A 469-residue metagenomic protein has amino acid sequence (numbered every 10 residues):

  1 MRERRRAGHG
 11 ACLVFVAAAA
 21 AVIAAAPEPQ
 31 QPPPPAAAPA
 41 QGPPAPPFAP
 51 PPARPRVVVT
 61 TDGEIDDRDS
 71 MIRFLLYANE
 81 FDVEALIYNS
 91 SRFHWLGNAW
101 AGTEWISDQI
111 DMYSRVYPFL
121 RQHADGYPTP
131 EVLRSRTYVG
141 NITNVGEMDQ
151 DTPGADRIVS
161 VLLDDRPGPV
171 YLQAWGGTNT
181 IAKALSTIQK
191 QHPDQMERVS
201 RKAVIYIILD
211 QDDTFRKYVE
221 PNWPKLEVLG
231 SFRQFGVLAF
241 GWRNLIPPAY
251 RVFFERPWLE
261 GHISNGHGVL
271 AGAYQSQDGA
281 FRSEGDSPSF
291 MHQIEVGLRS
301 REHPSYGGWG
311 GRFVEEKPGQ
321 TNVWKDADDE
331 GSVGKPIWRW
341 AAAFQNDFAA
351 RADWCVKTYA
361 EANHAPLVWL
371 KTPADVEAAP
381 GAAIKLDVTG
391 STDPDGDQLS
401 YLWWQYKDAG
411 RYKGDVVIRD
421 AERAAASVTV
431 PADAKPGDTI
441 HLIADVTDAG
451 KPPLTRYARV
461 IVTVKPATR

Functional and structural regions predicted by a protein language model:
M1-A7: N-terminal secretory signal peptides that target proteins for export/translocation
G10-V22: Bacterial N-terminal signal peptides
E28-K385, S391-Y412, A425: N-terminal acidic, glycine/proline-rich low-complexity segments
D420-G437: Solvent-exposed segments in extracellular or luminal domains encompassing
L442-A444: Hydrophobic/tyrosine-rich beta-strand signature of extracellular beta-sandwich/beta-rich modules, prominently
T447-P453: Short, solvent-exposed loop/turn segments at the edges of extracellular beta-sandwich modules
P453-V460: Extracellular and select intracellular beta-sandwich modules with Ser/Thr-enriched, small-residue motifs on
T463-R469: Extracellular interdomain linker/stem segments of modular secreted and single-pass surface proteins
